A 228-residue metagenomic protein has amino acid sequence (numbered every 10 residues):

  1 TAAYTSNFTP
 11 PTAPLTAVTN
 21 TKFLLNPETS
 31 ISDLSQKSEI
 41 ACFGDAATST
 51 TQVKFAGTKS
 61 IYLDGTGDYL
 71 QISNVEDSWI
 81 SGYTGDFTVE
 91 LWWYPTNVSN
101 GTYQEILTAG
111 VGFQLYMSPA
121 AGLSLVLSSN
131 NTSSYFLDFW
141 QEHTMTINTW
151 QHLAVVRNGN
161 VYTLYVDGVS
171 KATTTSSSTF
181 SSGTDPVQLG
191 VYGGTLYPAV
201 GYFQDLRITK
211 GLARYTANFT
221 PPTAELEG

Functional and structural regions predicted by a protein language model:
T1-E39, F43, T48-K59, N100-G101 (+3 more regions): Extended recognition patches within non-cytosolic domains
A3-T5, T66-L127, I147, V161-Y162 (+2 more regions): Extracellular glycan-recognition modules
P27-S30, W92-V98, V155-N158: Solvent-exposed strand-to-loop "edge" motifs in beta-rich extracellular domains
S60-L70, L127-F136: Extracellular beta-rich ligand/substrate-recognition surface
N74-E76, S128-S134, W140, S182-Q204: Extracellular glycan-interaction patches encoded by glycine-rich segments
E76-S78, W140-T144, S176-S177: Beta-strand-rich interaction surfaces with strong enrichment in secreted/lumenal proteins
T149-T163: Localized edge beta-strand/strand-to-loop motifs within extracellular or lumenal beta-rich domains
